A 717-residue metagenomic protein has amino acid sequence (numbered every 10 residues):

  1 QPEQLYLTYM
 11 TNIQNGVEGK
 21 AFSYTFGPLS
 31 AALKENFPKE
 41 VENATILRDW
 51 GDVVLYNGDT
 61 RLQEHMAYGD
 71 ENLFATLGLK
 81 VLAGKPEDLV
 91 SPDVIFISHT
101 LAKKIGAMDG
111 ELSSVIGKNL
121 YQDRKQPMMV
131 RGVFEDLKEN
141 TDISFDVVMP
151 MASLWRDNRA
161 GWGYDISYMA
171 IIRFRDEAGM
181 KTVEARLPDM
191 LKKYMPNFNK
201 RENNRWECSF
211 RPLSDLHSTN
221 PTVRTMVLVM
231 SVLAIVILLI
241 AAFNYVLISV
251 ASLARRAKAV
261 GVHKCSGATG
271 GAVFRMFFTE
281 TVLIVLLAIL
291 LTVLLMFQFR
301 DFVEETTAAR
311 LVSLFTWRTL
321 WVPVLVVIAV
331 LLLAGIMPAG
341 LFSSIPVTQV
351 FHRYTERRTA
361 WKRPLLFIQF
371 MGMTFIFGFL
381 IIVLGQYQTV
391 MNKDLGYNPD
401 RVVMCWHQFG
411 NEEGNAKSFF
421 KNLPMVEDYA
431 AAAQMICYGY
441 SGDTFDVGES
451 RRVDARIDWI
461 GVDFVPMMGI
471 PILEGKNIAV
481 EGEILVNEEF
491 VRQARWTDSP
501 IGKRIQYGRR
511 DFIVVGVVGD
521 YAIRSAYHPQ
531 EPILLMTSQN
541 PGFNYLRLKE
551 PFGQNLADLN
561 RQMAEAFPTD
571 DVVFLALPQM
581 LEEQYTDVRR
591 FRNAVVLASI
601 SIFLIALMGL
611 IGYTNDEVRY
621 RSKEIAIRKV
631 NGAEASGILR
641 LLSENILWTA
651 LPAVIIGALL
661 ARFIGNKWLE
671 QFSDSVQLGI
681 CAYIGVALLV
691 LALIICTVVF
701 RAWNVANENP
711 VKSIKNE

Functional and structural regions predicted by a protein language model:
Q1, V223-K258, L286, W361-Q386 (+4 more regions): Hydrophobic alpha-helical transmembrane segments of multi-pass inner-membrane transport and secretion
Q1-D52, G163-R173, E177, E184-R186 (+4 more regions): Membrane-proximal extracellular/periplasmic loop immediately following the first transmembrane helix
Q1-N12, F299-A309, G372-D400, W668-S675: Alpha-helical transmembrane segments
D70-A83, I95-T222, S418, N422-Q584: Mid-to-C-terminal secondary-structure elements that act as membrane-proximal/extracytoplasmic interface segments
P188-V236, A254-R255, T269-G270, R300-V322 (+5 more regions): Membrane-helix entry/capping segments
K192, T281-I345, E644-N707: Small-residue-rich transmembrane alpha-helices
F243-I284, S344-T355, M608-W648, N707-N716: Intracellular coupling helices
S343-M371: N-terminal Sec/SRP start-transfer signal
